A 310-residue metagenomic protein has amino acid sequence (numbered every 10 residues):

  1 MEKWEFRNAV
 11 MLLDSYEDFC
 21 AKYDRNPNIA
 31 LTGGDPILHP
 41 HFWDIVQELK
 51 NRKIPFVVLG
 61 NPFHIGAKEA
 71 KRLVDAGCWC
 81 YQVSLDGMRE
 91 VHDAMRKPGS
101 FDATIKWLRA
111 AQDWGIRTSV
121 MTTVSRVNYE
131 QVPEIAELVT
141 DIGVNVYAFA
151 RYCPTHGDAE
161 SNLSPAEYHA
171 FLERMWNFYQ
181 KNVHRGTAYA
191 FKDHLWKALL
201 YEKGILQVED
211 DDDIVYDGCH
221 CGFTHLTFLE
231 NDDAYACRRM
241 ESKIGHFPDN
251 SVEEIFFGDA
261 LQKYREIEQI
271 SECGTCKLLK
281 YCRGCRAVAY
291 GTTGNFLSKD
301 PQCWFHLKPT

Functional and structural regions predicted by a protein language model:
M1-W4, A76-C80, S84-D86, D93-N231 (+2 more regions): Radical SAM enzyme [4Fe-4S]-AdoMet core and its adjacent flexible, acidic and glycine-rich loops/tails across
M1-W79: Conserved alpha-helical substructure of the radical SAM core
R25, G77, G143-N145, E272 (+1 more regions): Short loop/turn motifs at secondary-structure junctions
G33, L85, R151, K280 (+1 more regions): Residues that line or immediately flank small-molecule/substrate-binding pockets and catalytic motifs
H39, K68, V91, M95 (+3 more regions): Residues that scaffold the ATP/ADP-binding catalytic core of kinase and kinase-like folds
D233-A234, R238-T310: Flexible mid-to-C-terminal extensions adjoining Fe-S/redox cofactors in radical SAM and related proteins
